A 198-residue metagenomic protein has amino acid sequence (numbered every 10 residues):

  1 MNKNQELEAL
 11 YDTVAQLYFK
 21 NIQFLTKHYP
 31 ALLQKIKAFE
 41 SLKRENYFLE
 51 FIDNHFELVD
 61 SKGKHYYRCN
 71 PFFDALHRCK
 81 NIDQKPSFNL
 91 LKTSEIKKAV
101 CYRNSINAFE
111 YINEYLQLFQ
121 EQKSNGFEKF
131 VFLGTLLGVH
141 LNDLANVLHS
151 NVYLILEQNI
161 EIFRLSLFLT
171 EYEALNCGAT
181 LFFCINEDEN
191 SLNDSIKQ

Functional and structural regions predicted by a protein language model:
M1-Q198: N-terminal donor/sugar-recognition subdomains of glycan-related enzymes, prototypically the membrane-proximal stem
